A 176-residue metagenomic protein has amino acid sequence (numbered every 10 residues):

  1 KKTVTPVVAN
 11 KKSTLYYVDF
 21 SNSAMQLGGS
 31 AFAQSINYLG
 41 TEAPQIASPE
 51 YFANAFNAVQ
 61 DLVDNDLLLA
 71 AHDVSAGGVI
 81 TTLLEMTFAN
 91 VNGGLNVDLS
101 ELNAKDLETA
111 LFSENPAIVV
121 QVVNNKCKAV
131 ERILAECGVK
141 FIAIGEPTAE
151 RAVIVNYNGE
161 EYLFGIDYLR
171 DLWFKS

Functional and structural regions predicted by a protein language model:
K1-A47, Q60-V63, P116-V119, V123-K126: Mobile "lid/hinge" segments at catalytic clefts and subdomain interfaces of large enzymes
T41-P44, Y51, F56, Q60-S176: Glycine-/charge-enriched secondary-structure boundary and capping motifs
